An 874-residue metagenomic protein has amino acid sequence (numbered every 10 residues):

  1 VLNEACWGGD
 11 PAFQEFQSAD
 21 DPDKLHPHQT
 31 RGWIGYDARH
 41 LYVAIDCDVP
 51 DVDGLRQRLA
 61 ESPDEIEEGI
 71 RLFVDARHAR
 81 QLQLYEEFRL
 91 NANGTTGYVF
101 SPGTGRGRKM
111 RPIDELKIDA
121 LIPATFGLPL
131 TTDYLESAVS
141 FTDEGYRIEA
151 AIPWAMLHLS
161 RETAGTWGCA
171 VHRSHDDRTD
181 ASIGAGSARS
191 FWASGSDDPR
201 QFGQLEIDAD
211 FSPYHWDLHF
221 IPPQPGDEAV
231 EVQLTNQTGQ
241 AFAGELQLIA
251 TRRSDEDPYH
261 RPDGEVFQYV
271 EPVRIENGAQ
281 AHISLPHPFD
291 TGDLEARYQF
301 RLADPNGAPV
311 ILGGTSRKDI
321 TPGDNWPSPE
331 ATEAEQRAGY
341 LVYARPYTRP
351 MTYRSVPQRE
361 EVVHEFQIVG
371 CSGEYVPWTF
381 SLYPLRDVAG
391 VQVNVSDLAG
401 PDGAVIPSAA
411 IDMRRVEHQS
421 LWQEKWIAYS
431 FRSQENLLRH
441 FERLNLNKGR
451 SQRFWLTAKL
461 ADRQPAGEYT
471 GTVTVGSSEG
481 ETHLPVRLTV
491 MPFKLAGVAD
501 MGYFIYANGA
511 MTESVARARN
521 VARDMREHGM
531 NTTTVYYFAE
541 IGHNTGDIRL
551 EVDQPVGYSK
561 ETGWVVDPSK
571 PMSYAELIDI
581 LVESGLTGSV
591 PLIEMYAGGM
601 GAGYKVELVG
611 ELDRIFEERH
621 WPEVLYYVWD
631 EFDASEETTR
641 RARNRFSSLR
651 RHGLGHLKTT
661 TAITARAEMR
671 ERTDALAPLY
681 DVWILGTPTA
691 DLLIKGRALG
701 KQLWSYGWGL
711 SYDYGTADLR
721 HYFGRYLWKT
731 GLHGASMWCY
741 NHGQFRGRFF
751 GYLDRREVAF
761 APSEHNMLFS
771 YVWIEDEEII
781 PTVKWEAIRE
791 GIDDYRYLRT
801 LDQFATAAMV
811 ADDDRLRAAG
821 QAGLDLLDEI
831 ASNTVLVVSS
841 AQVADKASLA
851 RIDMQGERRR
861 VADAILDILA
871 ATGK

Functional and structural regions predicted by a protein language model:
V1-V266, E271-R274, A279-Q280, S284-L312: Structural preference for beta-rich elements and adjacent junctions enriched in aromatics
H40-Y42, P222-Q233, E361-R386: Contiguous beta-strand segments within globular domains
I148, E271, A279-L285, F366 (+3 more regions): Short strand-edge motifs at loop-to-beta-strand transitions and within beta-strands of extracellular beta-rich domains
R252-Y259, W326-V362, L382-L456: Surface-exposed binding patches on compact interaction domains or structured appendages
F289-I320, S381-A399, R443-V498: Extended acidic/polar, glycine-enriched regions that form or flank non-catalytic beta-rich accessory modules
E330-Q336, E481-G598, P622-E623, L657: An acidic-aromatic substrate-binding cleft motif
I580, L592-M600, K605-S635, F646-E668 (+1 more regions): Catalytic domains of carbohydrate-active enzymes that cleave complex glycans
A677-E757: Catalytic-core region of carbohydrate-active enzymes that cleave or remodel glycosidic bonds
